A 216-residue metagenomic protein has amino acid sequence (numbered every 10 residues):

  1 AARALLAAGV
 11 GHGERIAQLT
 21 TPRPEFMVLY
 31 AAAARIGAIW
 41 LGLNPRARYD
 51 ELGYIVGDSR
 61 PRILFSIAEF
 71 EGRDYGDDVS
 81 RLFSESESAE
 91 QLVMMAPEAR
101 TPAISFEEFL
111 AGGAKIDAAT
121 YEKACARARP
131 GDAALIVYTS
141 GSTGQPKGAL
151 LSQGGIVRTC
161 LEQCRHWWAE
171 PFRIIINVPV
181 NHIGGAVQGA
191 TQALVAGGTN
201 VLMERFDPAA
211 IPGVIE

Functional and structural regions predicted by a protein language model:
A2-D50, G57, P179: Conserved AMP-binding/adenylate-forming
I16, A33, L64, A133 (+4 more regions): Conserved S/T- and glycine-rich ATP-binding loop of Class I adenylate-forming
G37, S142, G197: Conserved G/P- and acidic residue-centered "switch" motifs that form tight phosphate/ATP-binding loops in soluble
I39, R62, T199: Residue-level detector of anion-binding/catalytic polar loops
L43-P45, I67-A68, E204: Short beta->alpha connector loops at strand-helix junctions that form conserved, small/polar/Pro-enriched
Y49, G57-D58, R62, Y75-E108 (+2 more regions): Conserved adenylate-forming
M94, I104, G113-Y138, Q145 (+2 more regions): Conserved pre-ATP/AMP-binding loop-to-beta segment of ANL
V157-R173, N181-E216: Conserved AMP-binding/adenylation subdomain of ANL enzymes
